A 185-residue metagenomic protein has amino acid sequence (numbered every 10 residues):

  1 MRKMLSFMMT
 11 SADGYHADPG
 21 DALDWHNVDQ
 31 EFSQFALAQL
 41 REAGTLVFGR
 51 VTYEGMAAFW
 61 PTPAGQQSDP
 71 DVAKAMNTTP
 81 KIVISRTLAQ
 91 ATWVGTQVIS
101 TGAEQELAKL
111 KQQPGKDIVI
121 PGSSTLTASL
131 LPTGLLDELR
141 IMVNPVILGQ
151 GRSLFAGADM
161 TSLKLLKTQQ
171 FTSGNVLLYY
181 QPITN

Functional and structural regions predicted by a protein language model:
M1-N185: Enzymes that bind and transform nitrogen-containing heteroaromatic metabolites
